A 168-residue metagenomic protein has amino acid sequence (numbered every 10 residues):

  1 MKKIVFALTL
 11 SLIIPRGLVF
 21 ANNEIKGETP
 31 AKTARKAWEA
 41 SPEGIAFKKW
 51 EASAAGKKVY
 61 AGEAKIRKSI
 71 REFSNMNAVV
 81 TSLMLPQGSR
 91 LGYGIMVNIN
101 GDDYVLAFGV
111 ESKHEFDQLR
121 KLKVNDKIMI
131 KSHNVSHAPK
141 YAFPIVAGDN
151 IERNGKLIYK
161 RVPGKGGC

Functional and structural regions predicted by a protein language model:
M1-I4: Positively charged n-region of N-terminal signal peptides that target proteins for export
F6, V19-E72, G166-C168: OB/S1-fold single-stranded nucleic-acid-binding modules and their adjacent gly/ser/pro-rich low-complexity linkers
A7-P15: Bacterial N-terminal signal peptides
R71-L91: Structural detector for short beta-strands of small beta-barrel domains
V79-L83, L106-Q118: N-terminal post-signal-peptidase region of extra-cytosolic proteins
S89-G109: OB-fold (S1/OB) nucleic-acid-binding surfaces
K113-I130: Short nucleic-acid-contacting surface segments enriched for D/E, G, S/T with interspersed K/R
V135-G167: OB-fold/S1-family single-stranded nucleic acid-binding modules
